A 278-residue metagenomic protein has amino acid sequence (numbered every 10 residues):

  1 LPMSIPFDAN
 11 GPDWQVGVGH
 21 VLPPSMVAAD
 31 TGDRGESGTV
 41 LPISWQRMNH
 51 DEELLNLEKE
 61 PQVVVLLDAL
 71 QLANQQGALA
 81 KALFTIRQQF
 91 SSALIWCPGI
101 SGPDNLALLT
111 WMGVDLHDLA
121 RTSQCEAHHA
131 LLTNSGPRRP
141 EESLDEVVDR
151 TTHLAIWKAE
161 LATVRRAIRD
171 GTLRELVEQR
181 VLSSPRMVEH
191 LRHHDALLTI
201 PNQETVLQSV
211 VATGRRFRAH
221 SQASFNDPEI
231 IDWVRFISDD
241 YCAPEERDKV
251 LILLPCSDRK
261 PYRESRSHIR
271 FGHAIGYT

Functional and structural regions predicted by a protein language model:
L1-E36, R216-E245, S257-D258, Y262-T278: Non-catalytic, usually N-terminal nucleic-acid engagement modules in DNA/RNA processing proteins
M3, V18-V147: Glycine-rich phosphate/ribose-binding loops and adjacent secondary-structure elements that form binding surfaces
H20, H50, H117, H128-H129 (+5 more regions): Histidine (H) residue identity feature
L55, F84-Q88, A162-R165, H273-G276: Surface-exposed alpha-helical segments enriched in charged/polar residues
A130, S135-R138, P185, H194-L197 (+2 more regions): Short, surface-exposed, charged/polar-biased interaction segments
L144-S257, E264-S267: C-terminal extensions of enzymes
